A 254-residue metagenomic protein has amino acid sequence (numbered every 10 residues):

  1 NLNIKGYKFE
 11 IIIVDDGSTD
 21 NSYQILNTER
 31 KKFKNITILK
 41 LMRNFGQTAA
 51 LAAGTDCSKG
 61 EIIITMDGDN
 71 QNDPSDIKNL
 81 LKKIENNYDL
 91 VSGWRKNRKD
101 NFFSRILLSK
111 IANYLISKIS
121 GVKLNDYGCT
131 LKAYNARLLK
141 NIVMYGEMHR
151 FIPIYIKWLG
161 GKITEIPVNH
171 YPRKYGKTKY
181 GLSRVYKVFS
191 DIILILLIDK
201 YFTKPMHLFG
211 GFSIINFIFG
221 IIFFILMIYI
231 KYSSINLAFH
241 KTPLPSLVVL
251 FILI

Functional and structural regions predicted by a protein language model:
I4-F9, K34: A generic structural motif
Y7-S18, L39-K40: Short beta-strand/loop segment that forms part of the nucleotide-sugar
D15-Q24, N70-Q71: A conserved acidic beta->alpha catalytic loop
T37-R43, Q47-C57, I62, P74-W158 (+2 more regions): Acceptor/aglycone-binding surface of glycosyltransferases and processive sugar-polymer synthases
F189-L208: Membrane-helix boundary/interface segments in integral membrane proteins
T203-I254: Membrane-embedded multi-pass helical conduit in multi-pass membrane proteins, especially envelope-biosynthetic
